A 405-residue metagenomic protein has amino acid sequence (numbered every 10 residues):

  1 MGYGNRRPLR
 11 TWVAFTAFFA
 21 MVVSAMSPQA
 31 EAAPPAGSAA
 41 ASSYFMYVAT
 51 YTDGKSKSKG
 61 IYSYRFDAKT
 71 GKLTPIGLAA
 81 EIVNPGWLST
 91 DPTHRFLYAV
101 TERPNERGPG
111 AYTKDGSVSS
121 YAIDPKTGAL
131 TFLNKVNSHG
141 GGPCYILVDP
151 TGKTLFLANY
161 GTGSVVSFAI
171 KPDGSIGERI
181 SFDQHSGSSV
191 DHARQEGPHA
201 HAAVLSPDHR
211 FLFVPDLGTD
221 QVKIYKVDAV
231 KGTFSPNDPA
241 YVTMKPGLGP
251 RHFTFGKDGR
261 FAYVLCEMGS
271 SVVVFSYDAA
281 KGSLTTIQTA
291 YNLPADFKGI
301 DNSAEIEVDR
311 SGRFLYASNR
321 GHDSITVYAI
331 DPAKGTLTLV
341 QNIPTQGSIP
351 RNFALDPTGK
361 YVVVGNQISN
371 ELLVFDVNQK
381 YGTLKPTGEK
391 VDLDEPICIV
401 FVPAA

Functional and structural regions predicted by a protein language model:
V13-A25: Bacterial N-terminal signal peptides
G37-F66: An edge-strand/N-cap motif at the start of beta-rich repeat modules
Y51-D53, E102-P104, Y160, I170 (+7 more regions): Short loop/turn segments immediately following the C-termini of beta-strands
K55-S58, I82-P92, H139-T151, S186-H209 (+4 more regions): Beta-rich, blade/repeat-based domains predominating in secreted/periplasmic proteins but also intracellular
R65-G71, Y121-G128, F168-I176, K226-F234 (+3 more regions): Short loop/turn segments immediately following beta-strands, especially the blade-tip and inter-blade linker loops
T74-A80, T131-V136, S189-A193, D238-T243 (+3 more regions): A short beta-strand motif characteristic of beta-propeller blades
A129-A202: Asp-box/WD-like beta-propeller blade repeats and closely related beta-sheet repeat scaffolds
